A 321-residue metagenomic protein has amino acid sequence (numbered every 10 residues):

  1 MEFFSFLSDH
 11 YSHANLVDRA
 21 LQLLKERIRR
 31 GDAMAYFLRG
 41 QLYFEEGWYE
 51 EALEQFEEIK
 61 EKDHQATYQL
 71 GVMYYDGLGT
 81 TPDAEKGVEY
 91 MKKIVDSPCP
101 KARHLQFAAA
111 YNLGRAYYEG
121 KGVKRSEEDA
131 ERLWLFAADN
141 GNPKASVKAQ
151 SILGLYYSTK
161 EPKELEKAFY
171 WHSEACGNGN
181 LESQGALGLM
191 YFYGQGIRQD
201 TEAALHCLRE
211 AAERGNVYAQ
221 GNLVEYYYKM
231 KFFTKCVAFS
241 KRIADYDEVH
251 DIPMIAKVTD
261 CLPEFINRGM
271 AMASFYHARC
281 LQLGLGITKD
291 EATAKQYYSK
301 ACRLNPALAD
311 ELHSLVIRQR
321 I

Functional and structural regions predicted by a protein language model:
R30-A33, E61-T67, D76-L78, S97-C99 (+13 more regions): Short helix-capping/linker turns of helical repeat alpha-solenoids
Q41-Y43, T67, V72-D76, I94 (+7 more regions): Hydrophobic face of amphipathic alpha-helices that form TPR/SEL1-like repeat modules and related alpha-solenoid
E46, T81, K124, K160-P162 (+3 more regions): Structural motif corresponding to the intra-repeat A-B loop/turn of tetratricopeptide repeats
K92-I94, R132, A137-A138, K231-V249 (+1 more regions): TPR/TPR-like (Sel1-like) alpha-helical repeat modules
H104-N112, A145-L153, E225-Y228, P253-A273 (+1 more regions): TPR/TPR-like alpha-solenoid helical repeat scaffolds
